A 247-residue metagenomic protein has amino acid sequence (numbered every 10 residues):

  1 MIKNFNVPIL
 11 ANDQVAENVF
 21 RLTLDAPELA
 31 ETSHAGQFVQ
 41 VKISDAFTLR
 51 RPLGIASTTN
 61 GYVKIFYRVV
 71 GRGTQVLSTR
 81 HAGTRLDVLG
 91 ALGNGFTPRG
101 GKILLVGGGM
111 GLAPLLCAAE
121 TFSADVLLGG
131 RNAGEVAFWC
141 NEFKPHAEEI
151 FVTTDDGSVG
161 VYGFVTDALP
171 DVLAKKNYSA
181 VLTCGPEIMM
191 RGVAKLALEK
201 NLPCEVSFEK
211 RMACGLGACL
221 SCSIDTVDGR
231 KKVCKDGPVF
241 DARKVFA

Functional and structural regions predicted by a protein language model:
M1-K3, R230-A247: Short, basic/aromatic-enriched C-terminal tail that caps enzymatic domains
I2-T84, R131: Ferredoxin-reductase
F47-A56, G93-G101, C234: Short, Lys/Arg- and Gly-enriched loop/turn segments at beta-strand edges
Q75-F208: FNR/FR-type flavoprotein reductase catalytic core
P114, E187-I188, E209-P238: Local cysteine-cluster metal-coordination motifs and their immediate loop/turn environment, predominantly Fe-S cluster
